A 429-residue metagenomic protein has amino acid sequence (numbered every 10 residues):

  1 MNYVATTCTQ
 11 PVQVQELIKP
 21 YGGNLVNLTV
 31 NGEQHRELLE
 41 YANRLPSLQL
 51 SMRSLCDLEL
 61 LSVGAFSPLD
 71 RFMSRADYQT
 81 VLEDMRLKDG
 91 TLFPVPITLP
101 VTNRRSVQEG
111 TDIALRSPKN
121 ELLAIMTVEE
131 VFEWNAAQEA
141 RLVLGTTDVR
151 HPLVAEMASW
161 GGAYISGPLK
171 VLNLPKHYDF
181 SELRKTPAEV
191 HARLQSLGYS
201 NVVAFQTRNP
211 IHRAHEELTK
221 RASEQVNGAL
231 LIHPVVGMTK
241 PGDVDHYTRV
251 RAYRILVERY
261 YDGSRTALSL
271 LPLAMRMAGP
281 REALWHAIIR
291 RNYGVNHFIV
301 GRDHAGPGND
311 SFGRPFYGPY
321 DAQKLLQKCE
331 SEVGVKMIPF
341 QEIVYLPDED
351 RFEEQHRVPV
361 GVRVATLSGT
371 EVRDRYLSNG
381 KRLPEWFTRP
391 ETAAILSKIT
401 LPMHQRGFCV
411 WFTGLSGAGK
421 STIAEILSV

Functional and structural regions predicted by a protein language model:
N2-H404: Active-site cores that bind ATP or allylic diphosphates and position pyrophosphate for catalysis
H404-V429: Walker A (P-loop) phosphate-binding motif
